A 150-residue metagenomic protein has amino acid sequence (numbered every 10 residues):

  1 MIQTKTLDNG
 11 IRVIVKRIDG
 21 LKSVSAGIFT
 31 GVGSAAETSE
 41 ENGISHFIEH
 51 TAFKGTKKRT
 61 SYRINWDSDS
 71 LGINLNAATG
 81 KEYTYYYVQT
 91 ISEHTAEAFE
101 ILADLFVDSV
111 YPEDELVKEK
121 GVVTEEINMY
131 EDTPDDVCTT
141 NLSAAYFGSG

Functional and structural regions predicted by a protein language model:
M1-R63, E100: His/Glu-rich zincin catalytic helix
T30, K57, I64-G150: Acidic/histidine-enriched segments that form metal/cofactor-coordinating and catalytic pocket/exosite environments
